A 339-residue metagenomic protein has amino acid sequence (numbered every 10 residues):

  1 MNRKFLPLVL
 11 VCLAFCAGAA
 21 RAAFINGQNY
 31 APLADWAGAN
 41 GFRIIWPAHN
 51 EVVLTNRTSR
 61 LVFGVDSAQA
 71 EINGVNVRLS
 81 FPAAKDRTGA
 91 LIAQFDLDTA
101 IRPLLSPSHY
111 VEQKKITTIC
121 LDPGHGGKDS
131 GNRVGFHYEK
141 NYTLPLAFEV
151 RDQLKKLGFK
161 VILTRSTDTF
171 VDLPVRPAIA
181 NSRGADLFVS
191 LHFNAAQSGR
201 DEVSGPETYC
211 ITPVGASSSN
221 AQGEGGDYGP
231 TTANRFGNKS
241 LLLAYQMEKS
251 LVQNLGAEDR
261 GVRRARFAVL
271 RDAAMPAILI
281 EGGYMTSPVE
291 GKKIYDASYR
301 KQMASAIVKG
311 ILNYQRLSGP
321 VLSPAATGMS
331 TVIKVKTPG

Functional and structural regions predicted by a protein language model:
M1-F5: Positively charged n-region of N-terminal signal peptides that target proteins for export
L6-P7, K156: Intrinsically disordered, low-complexity segments enriched in glycine/proline and serine/threonine
P7-C16: Bacterial N-terminal signal peptides
L8, G38, L61, A70 (+7 more regions): A broad, structure-centric signal for solvent-exposed, well-ordered loop/edge residues that line or flank functional
L10-V11, N132, R183, I307: Enrichment for repetitive, rod-forming helical segments
L13, Y110-E112, G199, R271: Sterically constrained small-residue positions within well-ordered secondary structures of folded domains
A19-G135, P145, Q153, L157 (+1 more regions): Primary recognition of N-terminal secretory signal peptides and signal-anchoring hydrophobic helices
H137-G339: Active-site-proximal helix/loop segments of hydrolytic enzymes
